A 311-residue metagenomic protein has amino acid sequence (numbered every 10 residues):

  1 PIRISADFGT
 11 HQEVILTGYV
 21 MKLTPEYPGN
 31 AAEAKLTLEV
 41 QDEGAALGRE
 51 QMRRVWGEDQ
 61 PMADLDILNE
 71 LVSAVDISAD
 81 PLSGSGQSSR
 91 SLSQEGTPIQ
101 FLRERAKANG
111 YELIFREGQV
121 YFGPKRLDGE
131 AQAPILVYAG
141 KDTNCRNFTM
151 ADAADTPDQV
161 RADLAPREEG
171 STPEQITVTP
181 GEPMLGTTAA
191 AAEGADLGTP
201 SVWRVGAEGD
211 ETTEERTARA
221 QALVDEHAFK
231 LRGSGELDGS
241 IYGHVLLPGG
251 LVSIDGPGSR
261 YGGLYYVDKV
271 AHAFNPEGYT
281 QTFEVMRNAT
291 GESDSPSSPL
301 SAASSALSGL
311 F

Functional and structural regions predicted by a protein language model:
P1-A79: Surface-exposed cap/loop segments at beta↔alpha junctions
A6, V40-D42, P124-R126, L164-P166 (+2 more regions): Flexible glycine-/small-residue-rich
T17-E26, R126-G129, Y265-E277: Short, compositionally biased
E33-L38, D42-G44, P81-R146, A151-A154: Short beta-strand-centered interaction patches in the first periplasmic/extracellular domains of large envelope
P61-A74, E95-R103, K107, R161-A165: Polar, S/T/G-rich
E70-A74, S78-L82, S304-F311: Long, low-complexity intrinsically disordered regions
T143-F311: An acidic/polar, Gly/Ser/Thr-rich interaction patch typically located in mid-to-C-terminal regions of proteins
